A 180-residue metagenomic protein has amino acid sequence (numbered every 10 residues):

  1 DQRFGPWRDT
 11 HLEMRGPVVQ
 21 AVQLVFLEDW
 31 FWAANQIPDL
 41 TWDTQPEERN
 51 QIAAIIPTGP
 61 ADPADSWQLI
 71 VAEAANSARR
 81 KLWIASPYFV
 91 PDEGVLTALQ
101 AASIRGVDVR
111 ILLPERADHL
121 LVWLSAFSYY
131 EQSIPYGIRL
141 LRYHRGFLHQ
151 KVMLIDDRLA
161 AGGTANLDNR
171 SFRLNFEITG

Functional and structural regions predicted by a protein language model:
D1-G180: Charged, low-complexity intrinsically disordered terminal segments
